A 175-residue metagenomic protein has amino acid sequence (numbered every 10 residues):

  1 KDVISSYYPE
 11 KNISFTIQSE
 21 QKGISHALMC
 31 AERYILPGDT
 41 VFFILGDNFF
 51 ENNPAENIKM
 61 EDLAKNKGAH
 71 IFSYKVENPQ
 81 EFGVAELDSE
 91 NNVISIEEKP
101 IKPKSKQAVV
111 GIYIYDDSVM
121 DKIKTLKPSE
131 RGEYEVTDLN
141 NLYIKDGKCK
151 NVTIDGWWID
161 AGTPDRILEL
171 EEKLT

Functional and structural regions predicted by a protein language model:
K1-F43, F49-E56, T163: Conserved N-terminal catalytic core of the sugar/cofactor nucleotidyltransferase
E20-I24, N78-P79, K102, W158-D160: A short acidic, often aromatic-flanked loop/helix-cap motif at beta-alpha or helix-coil junctions that lines enzyme
A31, D47, A85, N91 (+1 more regions): Residue-level signal for inorganic ion chemistry
G38-T40, K67-G68, G147-K148: Short coil/turn segments at beta-strand junctions that form active-site/ligand-binding loops
F43, A69-F72, N151: Structural beta-sheet core signal
N52-E81: Conserved donor-nucleotide/metal-binding helix-loop-beta segment in metal-dependent transferases, i.e., the alpha-helix
E61, N92-T175: Catalytic-core segments of class I nucleotidyltransferases/pyrophosphorylases that form NMP-activated intermediates
A69, K75-S105: Anionic-ligand binding region
